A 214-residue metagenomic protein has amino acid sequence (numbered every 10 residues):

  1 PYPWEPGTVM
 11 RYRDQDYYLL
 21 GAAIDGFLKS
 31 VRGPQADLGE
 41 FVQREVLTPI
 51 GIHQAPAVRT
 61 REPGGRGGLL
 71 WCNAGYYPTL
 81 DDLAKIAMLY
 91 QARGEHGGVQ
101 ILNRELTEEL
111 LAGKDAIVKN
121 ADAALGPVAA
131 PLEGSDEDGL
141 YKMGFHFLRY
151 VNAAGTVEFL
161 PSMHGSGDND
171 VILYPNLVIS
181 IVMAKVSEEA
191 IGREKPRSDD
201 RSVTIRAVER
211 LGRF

Functional and structural regions predicted by a protein language model:
P1-P63, L69-A74: Catalytic-site signature segments of enzymes, centered on catalytic residues
D16-I24, A74-E95, N169-E188: Active-site-proximal alpha-helical segments within enzyme catalytic domains
D16-Y17, G39, L80-L83, N103 (+2 more regions): A structural signal for well-ordered alpha-helical scaffolds and beta->alpha junctions
S30-V31, R93-V99, V118-K119, N152-F159 (+1 more regions): Substrate-binding/catalytic groove segments of enzymes that remodel or degrade extracellular structural polymers
V31-A36, A190-D199: Short, flexible/disordered intra-domain loops and linkers
F41-V42, L47-A112: Active-site-proximal binding-pocket segments
H53-R61, G65-G67, A74, A112-S187: Active-site Gly/Thr loop motif
R193-F214: Short, gly/Ser/Thr-rich active-site loops of penicillin-recognizing serine hydrolases
